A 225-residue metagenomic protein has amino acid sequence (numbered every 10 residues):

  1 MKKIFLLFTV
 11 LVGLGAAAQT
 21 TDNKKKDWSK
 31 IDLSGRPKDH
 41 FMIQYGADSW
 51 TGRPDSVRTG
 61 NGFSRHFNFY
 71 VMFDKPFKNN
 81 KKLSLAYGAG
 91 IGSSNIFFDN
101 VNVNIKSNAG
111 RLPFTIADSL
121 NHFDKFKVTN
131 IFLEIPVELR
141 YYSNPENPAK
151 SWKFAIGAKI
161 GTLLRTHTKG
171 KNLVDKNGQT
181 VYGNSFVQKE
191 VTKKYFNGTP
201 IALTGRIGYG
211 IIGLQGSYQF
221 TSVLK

Functional and structural regions predicted by a protein language model:
M1-K24: Bacterial Sec-dependent N-terminal signal peptides
K25-K38, P76-L83, N144-W152, H167: Short loop/turn motifs that connect adjacent beta-strands in outer-membrane beta-barrel proteins
P37-D39, N61-F69, T129-L133, N197-L203 (+1 more regions): Residues that define the transmembrane beta-barrel architecture of outer-membrane proteins
I43, F69-K75, A89-I91, L133-Y141 (+3 more regions): Residues on the lipid-exposed face of transmembrane beta-strands in outer-membrane beta-barrel proteins
D48-F67, L224: Surface-exposed strand-loop-strand hairpins of Gram-negative outer-membrane beta-barrel proteins
D48-W50, G90-I96, Y142, G161-R165 (+1 more regions): Structural signature of outer-membrane beta-barrel domains
P54-G62, F97-S107, L112-N130, L163-D175 (+1 more regions): Extracellular/periplasm-exposed beta-strand and loop segments of Gram-negative cell-envelope proteins, dominated by
E190-K225: Predominantly the C-terminal beta-signal and adjacent terminal strand-loop region of outer-membrane beta-barrel
